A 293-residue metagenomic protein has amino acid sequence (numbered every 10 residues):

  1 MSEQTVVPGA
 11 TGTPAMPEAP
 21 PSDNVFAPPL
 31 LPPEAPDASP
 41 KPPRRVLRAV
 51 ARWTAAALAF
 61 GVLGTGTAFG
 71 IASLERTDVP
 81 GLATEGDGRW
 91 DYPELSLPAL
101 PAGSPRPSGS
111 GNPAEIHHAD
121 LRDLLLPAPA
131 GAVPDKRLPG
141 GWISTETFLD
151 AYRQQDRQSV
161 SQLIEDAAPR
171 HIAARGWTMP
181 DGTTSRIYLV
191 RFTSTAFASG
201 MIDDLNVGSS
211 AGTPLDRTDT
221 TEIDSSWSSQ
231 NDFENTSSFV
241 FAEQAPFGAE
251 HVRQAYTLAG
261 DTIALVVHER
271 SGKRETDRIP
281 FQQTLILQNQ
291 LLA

Functional and structural regions predicted by a protein language model:
M1-G111: N-terminal export/targeting signals for secretion/compartment entry
R44, W177-P180, A255-A259: Short glycine/proline-enriched loop/turn "hinge" motifs that connect secondary-structure elements and lie
A59, A72-E75, N206, N289 (+1 more regions): Hydrophobic/aromatic-lined pockets within catalytic cores
F69-A173: N-terminal "mature-domain start" segment
S110-D135, F192-T218: Short N-terminal secondary-structure initiator segments
L163, A196, D203-H251: Short Gly/Thr-rich strand-loop-strand
I172-D203: A short acidic-to-branched-hydrophobic micro-motif
E234-A293: Extracytoplasmic/luminal low-complexity segments enriched in Pro/Gly and acidic/polar residues that act as flexible
